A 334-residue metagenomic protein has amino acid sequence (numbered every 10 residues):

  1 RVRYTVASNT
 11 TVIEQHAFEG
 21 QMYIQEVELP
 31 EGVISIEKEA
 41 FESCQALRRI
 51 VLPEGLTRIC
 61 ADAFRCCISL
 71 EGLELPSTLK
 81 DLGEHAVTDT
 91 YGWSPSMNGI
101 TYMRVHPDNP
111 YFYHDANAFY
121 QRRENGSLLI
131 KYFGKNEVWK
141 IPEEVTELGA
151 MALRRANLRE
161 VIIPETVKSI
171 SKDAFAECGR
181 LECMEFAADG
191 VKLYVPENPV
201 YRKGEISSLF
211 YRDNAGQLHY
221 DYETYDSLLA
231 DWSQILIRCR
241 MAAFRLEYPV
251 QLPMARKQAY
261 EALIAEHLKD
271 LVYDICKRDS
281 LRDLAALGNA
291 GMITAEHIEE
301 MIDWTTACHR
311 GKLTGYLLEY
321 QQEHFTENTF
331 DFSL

Functional and structural regions predicted by a protein language model:
R1-V12, M22-S35, Q45-R58, I68-G83 (+6 more regions): Structural signature of tandem-repeat unit edges
L281-G288, K312-L318: Ankyrin repeat structural motif
N289-I293, W304-R310, E319, E323: Positions within ordered alpha-helical repeat solenoids
K312-L334: Charge-dense, extended regions
